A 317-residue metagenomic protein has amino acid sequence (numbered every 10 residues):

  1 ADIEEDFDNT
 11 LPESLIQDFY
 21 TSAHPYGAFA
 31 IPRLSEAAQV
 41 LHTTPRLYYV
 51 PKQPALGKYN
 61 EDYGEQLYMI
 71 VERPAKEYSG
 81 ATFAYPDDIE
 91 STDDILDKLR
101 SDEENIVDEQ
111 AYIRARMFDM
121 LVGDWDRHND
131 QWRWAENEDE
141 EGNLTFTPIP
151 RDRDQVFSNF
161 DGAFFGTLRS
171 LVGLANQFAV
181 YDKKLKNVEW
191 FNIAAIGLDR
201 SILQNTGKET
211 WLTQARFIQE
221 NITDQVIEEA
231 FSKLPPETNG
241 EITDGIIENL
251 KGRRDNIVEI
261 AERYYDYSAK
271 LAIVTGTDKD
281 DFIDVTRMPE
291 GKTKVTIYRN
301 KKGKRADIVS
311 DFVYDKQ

Functional and structural regions predicted by a protein language model:
A1-S91, F118-D119, G123-D124, L144-I193 (+1 more regions): Conserved ATP-binding subdomain of kinase catalytic cores across diverse folds
D6-F7, E103-E104, N221-I222: Short, flexible segments with low predicted structural confidence
S14-S22, S101-V107, P236: Second-shell loop/turn segments in exported
F19-T21, E136-S310, D315: C-terminal catalytic region of ATP-dependent kinase domains
T21-F29, I106-Y112, V122-G123, G240-D244: Soluble non-cytosolic domains of exported or imported proteins
D94-D119: An alpha-helical support segment within catalytic cores of ATP-dependent transferases
A115, R127-H128: Gly/Pro-rich turn-and-neighbor structural signature
Q131-A135: Conserved protein-kinase catalytic-loop segment immediately C-terminal to the catalytic Asp of the HRD motif
